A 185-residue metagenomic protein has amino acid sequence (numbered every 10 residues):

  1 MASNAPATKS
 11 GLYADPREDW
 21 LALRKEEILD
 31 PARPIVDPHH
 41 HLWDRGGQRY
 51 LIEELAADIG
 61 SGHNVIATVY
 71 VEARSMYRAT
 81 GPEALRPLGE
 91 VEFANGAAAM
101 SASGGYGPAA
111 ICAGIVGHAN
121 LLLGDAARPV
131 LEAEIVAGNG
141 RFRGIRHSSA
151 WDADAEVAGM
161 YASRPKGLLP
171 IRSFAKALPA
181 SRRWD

Functional and structural regions predicted by a protein language model:
A2-D185: Helix-coil boundary/capping segments in enzymes
